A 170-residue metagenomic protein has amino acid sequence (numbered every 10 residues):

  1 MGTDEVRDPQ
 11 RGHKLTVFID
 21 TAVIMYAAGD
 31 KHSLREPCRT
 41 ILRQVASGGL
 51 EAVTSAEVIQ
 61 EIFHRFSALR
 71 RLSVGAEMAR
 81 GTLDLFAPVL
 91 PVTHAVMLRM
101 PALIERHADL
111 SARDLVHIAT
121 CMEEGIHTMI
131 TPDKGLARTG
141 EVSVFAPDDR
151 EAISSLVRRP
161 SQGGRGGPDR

Functional and structural regions predicted by a protein language model:
M1-T54, S67-V74, K134, E151-R170: Short, well-structured N-terminal submotif of metal-dependent ribonuclease cores
G2-T3, G12, P88-I130, K134 (+1 more regions): Active-site neighborhoods of divalent-metal-dependent phosphate/nucleic-acid chemistry enzymes
A22, E57, L115-A119: Active-site phosphate/pyrophosphate-handling residues
V23-I24, E61-I62, R99: A general alpha-helix detector
D30-K31, R65, L103, V142: Residue-level signal for well-ordered alpha-helical positions
R39-L42, A79-R80, I118: Short amphipathic alpha-helical segments and helix-helix/interface helices
V53-V58, H64, A68-V96, A108 (+2 more regions): Anionic, Ser/Thr-rich low-complexity intrinsically disordered regions
